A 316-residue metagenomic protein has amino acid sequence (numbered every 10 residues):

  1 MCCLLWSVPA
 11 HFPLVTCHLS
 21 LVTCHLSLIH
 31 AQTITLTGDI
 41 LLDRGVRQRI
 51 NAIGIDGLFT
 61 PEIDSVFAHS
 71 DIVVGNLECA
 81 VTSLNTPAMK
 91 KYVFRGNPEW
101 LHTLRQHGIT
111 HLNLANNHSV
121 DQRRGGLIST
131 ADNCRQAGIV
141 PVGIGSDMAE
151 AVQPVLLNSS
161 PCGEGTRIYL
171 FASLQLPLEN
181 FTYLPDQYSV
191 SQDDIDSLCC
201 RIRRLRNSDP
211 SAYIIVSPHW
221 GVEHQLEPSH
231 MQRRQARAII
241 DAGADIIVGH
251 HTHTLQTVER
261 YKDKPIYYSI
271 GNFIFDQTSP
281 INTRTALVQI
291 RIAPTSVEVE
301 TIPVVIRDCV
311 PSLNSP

Functional and structural regions predicted by a protein language model:
L4-L5, F12-P13, L19-S20, L26-S27: Short polybasic linear motifs
W6-S7, Q48: Short hydrophobic alpha-helical membrane-anchoring segments
P9, T16, T23, F275-T278: N-terminal non-cleavable signal-anchor helices
L28-P316: Acidic, metal/ion-coordinating pockets
